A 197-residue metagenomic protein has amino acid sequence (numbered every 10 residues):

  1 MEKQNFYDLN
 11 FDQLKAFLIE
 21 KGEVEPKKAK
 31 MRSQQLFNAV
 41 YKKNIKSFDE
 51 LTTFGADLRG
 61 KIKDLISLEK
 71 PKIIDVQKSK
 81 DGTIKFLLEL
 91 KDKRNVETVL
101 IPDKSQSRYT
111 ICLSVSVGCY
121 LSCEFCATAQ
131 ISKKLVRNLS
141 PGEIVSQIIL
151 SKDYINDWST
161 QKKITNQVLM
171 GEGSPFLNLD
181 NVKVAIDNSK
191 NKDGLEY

Functional and structural regions predicted by a protein language model:
M1-S107: Flexible, acidic/Gly-rich N-terminal and inter-domain linker regions that tether and position cofactor-handling modules
I101, S107-Y197: Conserved Radical SAM active-site core
